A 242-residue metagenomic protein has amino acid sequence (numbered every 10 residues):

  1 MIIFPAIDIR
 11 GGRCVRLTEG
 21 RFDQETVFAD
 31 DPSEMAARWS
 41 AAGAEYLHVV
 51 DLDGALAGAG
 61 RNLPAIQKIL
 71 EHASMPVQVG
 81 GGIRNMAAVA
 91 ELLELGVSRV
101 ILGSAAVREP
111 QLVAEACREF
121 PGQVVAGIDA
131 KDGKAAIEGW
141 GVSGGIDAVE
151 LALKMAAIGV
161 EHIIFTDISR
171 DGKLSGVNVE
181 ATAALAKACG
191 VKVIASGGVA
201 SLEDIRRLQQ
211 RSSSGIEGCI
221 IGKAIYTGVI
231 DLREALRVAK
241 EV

Functional and structural regions predicted by a protein language model:
I2-A6, Y46, S74-Q78, S98-I101 (+5 more regions): Structural preference for beta-strand elements that scaffold enzyme active sites
D8, W39, L47, V79 (+6 more regions): Conserved, mostly hydrophobic/aromatic
G11-D23, V97-D171: Conserved anion-binding
Y46-P64, S104, F165-S175: Glycine-rich, proline-tolerant flexible connector loops at the mouths of alpha/beta enzymes
D53, G58-R118: Glycine/small-residue-rich loop that forms an oxyanion/phosphate-binding "nest" at active or ligand-binding sites
G60-Q67, G141-E150, S175-A184: Charged helix-capping and loop-helix junction motifs
A73, V77-R99, E180-G215, A235: Catalytic cores of alpha/beta
L112-E119, Q209-C219, I225-V242: C-terminal helical cap(s) of enzyme catalytic domains, especially alpha/beta-barrels
